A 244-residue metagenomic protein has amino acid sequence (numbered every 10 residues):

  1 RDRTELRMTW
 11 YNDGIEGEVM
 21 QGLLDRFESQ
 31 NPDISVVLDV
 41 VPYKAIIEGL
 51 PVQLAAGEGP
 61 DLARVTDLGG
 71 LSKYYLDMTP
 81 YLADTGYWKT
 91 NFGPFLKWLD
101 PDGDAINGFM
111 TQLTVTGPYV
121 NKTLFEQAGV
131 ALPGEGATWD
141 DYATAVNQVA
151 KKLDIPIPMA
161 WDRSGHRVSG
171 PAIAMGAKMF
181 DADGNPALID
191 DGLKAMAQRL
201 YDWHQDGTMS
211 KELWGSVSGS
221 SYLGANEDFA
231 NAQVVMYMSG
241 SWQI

Functional and structural regions predicted by a protein language model:
R1-G69, A83-T90, L132, S218-G219 (+2 more regions): Conserved N-terminal structural module of periplasmic/extracytoplasmic solute-binding proteins
R1-R7, E28-D33, A105, E126 (+1 more regions): Immediate post-signal peptide segment of exported/extracytoplasmic ligand-binding proteins
V40-G49, A137-T144, L213-E227: Short helix-initiation/N-cap motifs at beta->coil->alpha
V65-G117, T144: Hinge/lid segment of periplasmic solute-binding proteins
T79-P94, G134-A137, I157-P158, A177-A197: Short, solvent-exposed loop/beta-turn-alpha elements that line the ligand-binding surface or hinge of extracytoplasmic
I106-G108, A150-R163, G207, K211: Bilobed periplasmic-binding protein-like "clamshell/Venus-flytrap" ligand-binding domains
T116-V120, A172: Short glycine- and hydrophobic/aromatic-rich loop-to-beta-strand nucleating segment in the catalytic cores
V146-N147, N185-S218: Glycine-centered hinge/linker elements that transmit conformational signals in sensory and ligand-binding systems
